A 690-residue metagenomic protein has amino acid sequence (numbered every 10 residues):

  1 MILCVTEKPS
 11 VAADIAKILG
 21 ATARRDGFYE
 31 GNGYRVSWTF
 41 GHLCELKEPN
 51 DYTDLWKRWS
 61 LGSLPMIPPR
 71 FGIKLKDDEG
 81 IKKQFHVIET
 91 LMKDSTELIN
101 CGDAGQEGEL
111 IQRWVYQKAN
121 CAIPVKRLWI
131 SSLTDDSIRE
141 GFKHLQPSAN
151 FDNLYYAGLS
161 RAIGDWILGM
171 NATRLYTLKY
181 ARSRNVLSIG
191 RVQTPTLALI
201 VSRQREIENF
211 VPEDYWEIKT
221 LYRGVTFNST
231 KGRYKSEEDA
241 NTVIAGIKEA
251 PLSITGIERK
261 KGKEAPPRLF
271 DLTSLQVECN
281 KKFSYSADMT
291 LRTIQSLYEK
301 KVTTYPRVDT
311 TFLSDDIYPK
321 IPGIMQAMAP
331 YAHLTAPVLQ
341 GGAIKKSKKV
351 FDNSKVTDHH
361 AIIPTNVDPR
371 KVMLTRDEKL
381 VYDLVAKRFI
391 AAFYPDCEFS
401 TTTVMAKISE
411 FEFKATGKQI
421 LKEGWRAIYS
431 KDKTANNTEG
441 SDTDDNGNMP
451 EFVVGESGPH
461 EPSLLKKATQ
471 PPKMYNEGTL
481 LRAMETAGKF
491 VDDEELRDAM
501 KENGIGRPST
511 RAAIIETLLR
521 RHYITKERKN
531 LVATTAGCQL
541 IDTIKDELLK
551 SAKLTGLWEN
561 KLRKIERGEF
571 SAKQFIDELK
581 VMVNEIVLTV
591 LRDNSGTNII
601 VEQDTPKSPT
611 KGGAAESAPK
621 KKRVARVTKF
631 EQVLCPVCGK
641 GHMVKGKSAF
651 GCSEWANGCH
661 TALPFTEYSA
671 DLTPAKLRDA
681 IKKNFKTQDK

Functional and structural regions predicted by a protein language model:
M1-L3, G102-A104, S183-V186, R259-R268 (+3 more regions): Conserved short loop/turn motifs at secondary-structure junctions
M1-W166, M170, Y176, K433 (+1 more regions): Intrinsically disordered, low-complexity regulatory segments
I2-L3, K118, T173, N209 (+4 more regions): Basic, low-complexity terminal or inter-domain segments flanking catalytic cores
P9-A16, G33-V36, F40, D78-M92 (+19 more regions): Amphipathic alpha-helical transducer elements in NTP-driven molecular machines
M66-P68, L159, E213, K355-H359: Short, solvent-exposed loop/turn segments at the edges of secondary structure
G80, D94, D135-Y222, R259-K263: C-terminal or mid-to-C-terminal helical accessory/interaction module adjacent to the motor/catalytic core
S236-F270, Q276, G488: Metal- or metallocofactor-binding catalytic centers and their adjacent structured scaffolds across diverse enzyme
